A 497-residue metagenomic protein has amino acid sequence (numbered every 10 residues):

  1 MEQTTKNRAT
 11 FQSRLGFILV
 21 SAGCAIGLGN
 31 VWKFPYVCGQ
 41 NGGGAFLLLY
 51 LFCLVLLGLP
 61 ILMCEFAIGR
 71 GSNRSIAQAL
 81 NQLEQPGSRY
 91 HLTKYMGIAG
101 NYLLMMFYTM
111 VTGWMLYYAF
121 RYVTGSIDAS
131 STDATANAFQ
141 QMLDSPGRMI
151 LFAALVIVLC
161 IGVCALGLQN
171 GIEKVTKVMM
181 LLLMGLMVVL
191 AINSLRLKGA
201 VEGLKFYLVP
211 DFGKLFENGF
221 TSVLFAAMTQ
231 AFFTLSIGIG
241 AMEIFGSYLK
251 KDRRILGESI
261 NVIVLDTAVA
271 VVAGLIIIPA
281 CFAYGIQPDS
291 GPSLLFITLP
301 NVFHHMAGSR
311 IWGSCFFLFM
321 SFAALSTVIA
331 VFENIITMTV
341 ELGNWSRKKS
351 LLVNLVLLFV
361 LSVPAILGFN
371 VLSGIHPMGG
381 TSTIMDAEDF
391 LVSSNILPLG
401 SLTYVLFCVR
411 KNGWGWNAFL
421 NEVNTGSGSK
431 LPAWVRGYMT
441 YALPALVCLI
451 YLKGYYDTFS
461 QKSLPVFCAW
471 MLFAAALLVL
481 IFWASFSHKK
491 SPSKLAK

Functional and structural regions predicted by a protein language model:
M1-W32, I61-F66, R70-Y95, K250-R254 (+1 more regions): Membrane-interface "cap" regions at the ends of multi-pass membrane proteins
E2-N7, F11, E173, K177-L325 (+4 more regions): Membrane-embedded translocation segments of transport machinery
T5-R8, V37-N41, G71-M96, T109-Q169 (+6 more regions): Inter-helical loop and helix-membrane interface segments of multi-pass membrane transporters/permeases
T10-S21, F46-L49, S88-Y102, L151-V156 (+5 more regions): Select transmembrane alpha-helical segments in multipass membrane proteins
L15-C53, E202, G240-G246, L256-I260 (+2 more regions): Transmembrane helix-boundary motif of multi-pass solute transporters/channels
V37-N41, S88-M105, Q140-D144, A154-M179 (+4 more regions): Membrane-water interface regions at transmembrane-helix termini and the short interhelical loops of multi-pass membrane
I61, Y108-S130, M184-P210, P279-A283 (+4 more regions): Hydrophobic alpha-helical segments and their helix-loop junctions in multi-pass secondary transporters
L92-N101, W345-L355, D389-Y451, S463-F467 (+1 more regions): C-terminal membrane-solvent junction of multi-pass transporters and transport-like membrane proteins
